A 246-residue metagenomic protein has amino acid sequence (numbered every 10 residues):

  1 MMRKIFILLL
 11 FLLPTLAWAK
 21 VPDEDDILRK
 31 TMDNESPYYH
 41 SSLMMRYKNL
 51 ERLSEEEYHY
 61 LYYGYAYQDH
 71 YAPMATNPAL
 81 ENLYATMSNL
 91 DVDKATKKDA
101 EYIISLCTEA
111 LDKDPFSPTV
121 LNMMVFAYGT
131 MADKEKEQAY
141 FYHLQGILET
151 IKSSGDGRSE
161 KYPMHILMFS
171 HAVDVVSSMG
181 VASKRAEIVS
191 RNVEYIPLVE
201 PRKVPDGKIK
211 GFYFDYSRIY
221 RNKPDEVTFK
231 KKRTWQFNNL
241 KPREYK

Functional and structural regions predicted by a protein language model:
K4-P14: Sec-dependent N-terminal signal peptides
K20-K98, K161-K246: N-terminal alpha-helical interaction modules that lie
A79, L121-M124, Y128: TPR repeat positional signature
E109-A110, L144: Canonical positions in the second alpha-helix
P118-T119, G146-E160: Boundary/linker segments of alpha-helical solenoid repeat arrays
G129-K152: TPR/TPR-like (Sel1-like) alpha-helical repeat modules
